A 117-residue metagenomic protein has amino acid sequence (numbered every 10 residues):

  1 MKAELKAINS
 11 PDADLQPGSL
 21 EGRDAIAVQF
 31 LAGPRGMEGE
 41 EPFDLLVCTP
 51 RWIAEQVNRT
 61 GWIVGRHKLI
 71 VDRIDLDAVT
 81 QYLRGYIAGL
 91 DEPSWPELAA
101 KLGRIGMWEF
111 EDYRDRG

Functional and structural regions predicted by a protein language model:
M1-W95: Short helix/strand-capping turn motifs
A88-G117: C-terminal charged interaction modules
